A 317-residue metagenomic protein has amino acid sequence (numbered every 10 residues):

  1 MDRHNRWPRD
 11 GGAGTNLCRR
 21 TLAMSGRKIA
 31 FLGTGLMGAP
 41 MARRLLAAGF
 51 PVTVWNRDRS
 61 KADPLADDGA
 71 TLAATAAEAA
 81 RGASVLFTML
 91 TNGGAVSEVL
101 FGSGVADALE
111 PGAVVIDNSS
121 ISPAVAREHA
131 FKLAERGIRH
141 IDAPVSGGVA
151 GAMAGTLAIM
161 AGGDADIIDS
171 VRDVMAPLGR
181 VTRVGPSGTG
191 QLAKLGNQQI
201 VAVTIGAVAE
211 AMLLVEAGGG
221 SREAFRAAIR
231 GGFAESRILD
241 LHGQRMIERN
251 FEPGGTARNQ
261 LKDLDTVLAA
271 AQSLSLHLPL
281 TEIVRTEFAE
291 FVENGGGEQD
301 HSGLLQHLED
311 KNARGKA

Functional and structural regions predicted by a protein language model:
C18-M89, N118, T182-R183: NAD(P)+-binding Rossmann beta1-loop-alpha1 motif at the extreme N-terminus of oxidoreductases
I29, F101, S120-V201: Rossmann-fold dinucleotide-binding core
A76-T88, N92-G137: Rossmann-fold NAD(P) dinucleotide-binding segment
A154-G155, I159-A161, T182, P186-G218 (+2 more regions): Active-site-proximal catalytic alpha-helix in oxidoreductases
S187, Q191-L192, E235-H301: Interdomain hinge/lid region at the active-site interface of Rossmann-like NAD(P)-dependent oxidoreductases
E293-A317: NAD(P)-dependent dehydrogenase/reductase Rossmann-like domain
